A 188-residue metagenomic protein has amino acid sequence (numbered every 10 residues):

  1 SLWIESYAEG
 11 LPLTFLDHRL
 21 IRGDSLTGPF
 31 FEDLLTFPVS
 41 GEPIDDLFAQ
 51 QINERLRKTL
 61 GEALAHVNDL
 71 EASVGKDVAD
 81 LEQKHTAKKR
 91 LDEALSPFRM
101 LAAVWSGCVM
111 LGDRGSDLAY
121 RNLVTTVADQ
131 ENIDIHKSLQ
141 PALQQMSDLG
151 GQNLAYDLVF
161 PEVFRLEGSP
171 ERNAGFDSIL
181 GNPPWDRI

Functional and structural regions predicted by a protein language model:
S1-I188: SAM-dependent methyltransferase catalytic region
